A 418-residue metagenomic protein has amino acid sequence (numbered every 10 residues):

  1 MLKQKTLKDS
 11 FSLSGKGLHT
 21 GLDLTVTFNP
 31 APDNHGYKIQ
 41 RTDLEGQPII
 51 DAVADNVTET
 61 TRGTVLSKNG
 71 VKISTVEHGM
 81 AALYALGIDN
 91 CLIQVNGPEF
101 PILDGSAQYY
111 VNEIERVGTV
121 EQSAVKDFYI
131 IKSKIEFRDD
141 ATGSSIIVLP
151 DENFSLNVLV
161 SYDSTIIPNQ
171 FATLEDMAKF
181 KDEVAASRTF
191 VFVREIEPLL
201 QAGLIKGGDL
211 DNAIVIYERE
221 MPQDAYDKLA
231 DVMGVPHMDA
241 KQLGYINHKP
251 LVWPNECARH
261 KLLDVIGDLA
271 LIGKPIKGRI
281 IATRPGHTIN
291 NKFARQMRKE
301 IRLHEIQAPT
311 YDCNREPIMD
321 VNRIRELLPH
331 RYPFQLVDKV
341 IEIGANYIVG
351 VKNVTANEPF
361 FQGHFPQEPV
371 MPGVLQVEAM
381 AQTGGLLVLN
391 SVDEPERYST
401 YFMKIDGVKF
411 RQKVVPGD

Functional and structural regions predicted by a protein language model:
M1-D89, Q94-Y311: C-terminal regulatory domains involved in ligand/effector binding and gene-expression control
V71-T75, Y332, D406: Short secondary-structure boundary/capping elements
M80-G87, V374, E378, K413: Short, charge-rich binding segments
N90, R279, D338-K339, G407: Extracellular/lumenal ectodomain signal focusing on beta-strand-rich modules and carbohydrate-recognition contexts
R259-I272, V340, V370-P395: Active-site helix/loop of acyl-thioester processing domains in fatty-acid/polyketide metabolism, spanning hotdog-fold
G273-A282, D312-I318, G384-D418: Hydrophobic beta-strand-centered segment that forms part of the acyl-chain substrate-binding groove
L303-V370, R397-S399, R411, V415: Non-catalytic linker/capping segments at the edges of enzyme domains
